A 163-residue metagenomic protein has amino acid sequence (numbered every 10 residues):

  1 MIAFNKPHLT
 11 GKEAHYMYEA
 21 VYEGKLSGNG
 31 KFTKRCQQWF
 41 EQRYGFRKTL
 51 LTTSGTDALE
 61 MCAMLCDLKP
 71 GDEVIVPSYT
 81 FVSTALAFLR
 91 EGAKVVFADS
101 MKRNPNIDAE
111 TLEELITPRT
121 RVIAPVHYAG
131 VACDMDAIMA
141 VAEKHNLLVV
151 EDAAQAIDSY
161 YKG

Functional and structural regions predicted by a protein language model:
M1-S27: N-terminal "arm"/small-domain region of PLP-dependent enzymes with the aminotransferase-like
A3-N5, T52-T53, A124-V126: Short beta-strand segments
K12, R35, D57, V82-S83 (+1 more regions): Short alpha-helical
H15, E19-Y22, K31-G45, E110-P118 (+1 more regions): Replace "anionic and nucleotidyl ligands
V21, Q155-G163: Active-site region of PLP-dependent enzymes
N29-E73, L86-E91, F97-D99: Phosphate-binding glycine-rich loop
F40, A153-A154: Active-site His/Glu-centered metal-binding helix of metallohydrolases
M64-A153, Y160: PLP-dependent aminotransferase-like
